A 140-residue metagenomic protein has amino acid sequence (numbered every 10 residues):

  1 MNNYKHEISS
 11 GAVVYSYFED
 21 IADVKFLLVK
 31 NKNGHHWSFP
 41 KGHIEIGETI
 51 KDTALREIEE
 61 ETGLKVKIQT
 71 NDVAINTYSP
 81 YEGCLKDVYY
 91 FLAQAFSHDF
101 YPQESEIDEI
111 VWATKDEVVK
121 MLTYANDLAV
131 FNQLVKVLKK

Functional and structural regions predicted by a protein language model:
M1-F26: Conserved N-terminal beta-strand and adjoining loop/helix that marks the start of the Nudix/MutT-like hydrolase domain
I8-S10, V24, K86-Y89, D108: Change "...and in nucleic-acid phosphodiester-cleaving endonucleases..." to "...and in nucleic-acid processing enzymes
V14-S16, L28, Y90-Q94: Short, well-ordered beta-strand micro-motif
E19-I21, H98-Y101: Short helix-loop capping/hinge motifs at secondary-structure junctions, enriched in acidic/polar residues
I21-L64: Conserved Nudix-box catalytic region and its N-terminal flanking loop in Nudix hydrolases and closely related
G34-H36, H98, V118: A short, flexible beta-alpha/helix-coil linker loop
G63-D99: Active-site segment of metal-dependent pyrophosphate-handling enzymes, primarily the Nudix hydrolase catalytic core
Q94, Y101-L134: NUDIX/MutT-family hydrolases
